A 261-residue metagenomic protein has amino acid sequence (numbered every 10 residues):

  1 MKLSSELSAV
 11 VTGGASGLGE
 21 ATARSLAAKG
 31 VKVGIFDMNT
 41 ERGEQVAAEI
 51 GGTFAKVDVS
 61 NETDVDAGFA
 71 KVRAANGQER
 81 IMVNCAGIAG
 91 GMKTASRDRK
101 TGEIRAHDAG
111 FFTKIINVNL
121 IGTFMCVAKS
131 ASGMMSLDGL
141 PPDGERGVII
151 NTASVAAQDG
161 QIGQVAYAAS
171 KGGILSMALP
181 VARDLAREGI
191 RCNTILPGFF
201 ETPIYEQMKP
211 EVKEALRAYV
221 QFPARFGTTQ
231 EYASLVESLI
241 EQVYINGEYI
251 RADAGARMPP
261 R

Functional and structural regions predicted by a protein language model:
K2-G34: Canonical Rossmann dinucleotide-binding motif of NAD(H)/NADP(H)-dependent dehydrogenases/reductases, specifically
A89-T113, S132, S136-P142, G163-A166 (+1 more regions): Conserved mid-core segment of classical short-chain dehydrogenase/reductases
T101-M125, I150, I174: Catalytic Tyr-X3-Lys loop
V127, S170, A178: Active-site helix of classical SDR
S132, A182-D184: Alpha-helical segment proximal to the catalytic Tyr-Lys
S154: Residue(s) in the substrate-gating loop at a strand-loop-helix junction that position the organic substrate next
A186, R191, I245-E248: Short, small/polar-rich loop/turn modules that mediate ligand/substrate recognition or access, typified
T228-A252, R257: C-terminal substrate-recognition "lid" of short-chain dehydrogenase/reductases
